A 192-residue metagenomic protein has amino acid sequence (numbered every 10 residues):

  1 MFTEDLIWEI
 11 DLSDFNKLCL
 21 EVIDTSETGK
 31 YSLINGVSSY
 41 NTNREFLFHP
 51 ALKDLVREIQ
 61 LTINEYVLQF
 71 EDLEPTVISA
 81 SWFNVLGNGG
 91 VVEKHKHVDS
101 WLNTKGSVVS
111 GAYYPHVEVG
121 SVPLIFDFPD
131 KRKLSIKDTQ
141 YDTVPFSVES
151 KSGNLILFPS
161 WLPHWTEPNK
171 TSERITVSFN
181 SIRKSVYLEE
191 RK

Functional and structural regions predicted by a protein language model:
M1-E74, V91, P123: Non-heme Fe(II)/2-oxoglutarate
T3-I7, V108, R174: Short hydrophobic/aromatic beta-strand or adjacent loop that forms the aromatic wall/cage of a ligand/substrate-binding
P75-V77, K105-S107, E173: Residue-level preference for beta-strand/loop junctions
V77-V85: A short glycine-rich, His/Asp/Glu-containing loop-to-beta-strand
N84-L157, E167, Y187-E190: Catalytic core of non-heme Fe(II) oxygenases with the double-stranded beta-helix
S110-A112, S172-Y187: A short hydrophobic beta-strand segment most commonly corresponding to one strand of the jelly-roll/cupin
D127-P129, P159-W161, N180-I182: Short, loop-centered acidic/histidine patches that primarily coordinate divalent metals
L162-T176: Ligand-binding loop in jelly-roll beta-barrel domains
